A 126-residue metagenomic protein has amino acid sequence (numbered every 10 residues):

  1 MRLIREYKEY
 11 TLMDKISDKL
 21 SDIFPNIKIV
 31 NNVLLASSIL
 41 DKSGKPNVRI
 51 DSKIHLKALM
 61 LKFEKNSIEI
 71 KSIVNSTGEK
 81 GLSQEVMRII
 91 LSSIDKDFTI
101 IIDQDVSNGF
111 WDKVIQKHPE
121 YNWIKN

Functional and structural regions predicted by a protein language model:
I4-S43: Short amphipathic alpha-helix that is part of the acyltransferase structural core
K15, K19, I23, I89 (+2 more regions): Charge-rich, solvent-exposed alpha-helical interaction surfaces
K28, L35, M60-K62, S67-E69 (+2 more regions): Ser/Thr- (and often Asn-) enriched beta-sheet segments in non-cytosolic proteins
S37-S72: A conserved beta-strand-loop-helix scaffold within acyl/acetyltransferase catalytic domains
K71-G81: A short, internal acetyl-CoA/4′-phosphopantetheine-binding micro-motif in the GNAT/acyltransferase core
E79-S92: Conserved acetyl-CoA-binding loop-helix of GNAT-fold acetyltransferases
S92, F98-N126: Conserved active-site alpha-helix within GNAT-family acetyltransferase domains
